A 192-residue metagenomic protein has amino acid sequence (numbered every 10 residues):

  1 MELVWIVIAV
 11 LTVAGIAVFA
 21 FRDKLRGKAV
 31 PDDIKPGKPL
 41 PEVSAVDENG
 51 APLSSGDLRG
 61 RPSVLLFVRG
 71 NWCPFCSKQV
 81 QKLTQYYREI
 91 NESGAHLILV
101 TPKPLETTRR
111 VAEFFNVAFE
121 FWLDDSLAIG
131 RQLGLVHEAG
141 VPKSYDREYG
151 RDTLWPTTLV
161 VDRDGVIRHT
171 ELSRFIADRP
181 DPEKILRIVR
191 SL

Functional and structural regions predicted by a protein language model:
M1-E42: N-terminal targeting signals for export/organelle localization
L40-P41, P62, W155-T157: Short loop/turn microsegments at loop-to-beta-strand junctions
S55-L83: Short active-site neighborhood of thiol/selenol oxidoreductases, capturing the structured segment around
V64-L65, L97, T158: Hydrophobic beta-strand anchors of alpha/beta hydrolase catalytic cores
K78-G130: Structural microenvironment flanking redox-active thiols in thiol-disulfide oxidoreductases
A112-W155: Short, internal strand/loop/helix patches that form the active-site neighborhood or redox-interaction surface
R147-L192: Thiol-/selenol-based redox modules, centered on thioredoxin-like and closely related oxidoreductase domains
